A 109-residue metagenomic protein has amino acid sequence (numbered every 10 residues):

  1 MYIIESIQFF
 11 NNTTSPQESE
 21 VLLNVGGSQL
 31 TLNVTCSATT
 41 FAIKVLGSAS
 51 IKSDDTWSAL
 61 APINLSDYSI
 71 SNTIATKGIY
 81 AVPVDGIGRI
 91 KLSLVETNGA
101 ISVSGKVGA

Functional and structural regions predicted by a protein language model:
M1-I7: Extended, low-complexity segments enriched in Ser/Thr/Gly and acidic residues that occur primarily in surface-exposed
I7-F10, S15-G27, L60-A109: Beta-sandwich interaction modules
S28-L32: Structural beta-strand segments of beta-rich domains
N33-T35, L46, S93, K106: Residue-level recognition of well-ordered beta-strand positions that form the cores of beta-sheet-rich folds across
T35-I43, T97-S102: Extended, low-complexity, turn-rich repeat/linker tracts enriched in Gly/Pro/Ser/Thr and Asp/Glu that occur
S37, A42, K52-S53, N64-D67 (+1 more regions): Serine/threonine-rich low-complexity intrinsically disordered regions
T40-L60, S104-V107: Short, surface-exposed beta-strand/strand-loop-strand elements in extracellular ectodomains
